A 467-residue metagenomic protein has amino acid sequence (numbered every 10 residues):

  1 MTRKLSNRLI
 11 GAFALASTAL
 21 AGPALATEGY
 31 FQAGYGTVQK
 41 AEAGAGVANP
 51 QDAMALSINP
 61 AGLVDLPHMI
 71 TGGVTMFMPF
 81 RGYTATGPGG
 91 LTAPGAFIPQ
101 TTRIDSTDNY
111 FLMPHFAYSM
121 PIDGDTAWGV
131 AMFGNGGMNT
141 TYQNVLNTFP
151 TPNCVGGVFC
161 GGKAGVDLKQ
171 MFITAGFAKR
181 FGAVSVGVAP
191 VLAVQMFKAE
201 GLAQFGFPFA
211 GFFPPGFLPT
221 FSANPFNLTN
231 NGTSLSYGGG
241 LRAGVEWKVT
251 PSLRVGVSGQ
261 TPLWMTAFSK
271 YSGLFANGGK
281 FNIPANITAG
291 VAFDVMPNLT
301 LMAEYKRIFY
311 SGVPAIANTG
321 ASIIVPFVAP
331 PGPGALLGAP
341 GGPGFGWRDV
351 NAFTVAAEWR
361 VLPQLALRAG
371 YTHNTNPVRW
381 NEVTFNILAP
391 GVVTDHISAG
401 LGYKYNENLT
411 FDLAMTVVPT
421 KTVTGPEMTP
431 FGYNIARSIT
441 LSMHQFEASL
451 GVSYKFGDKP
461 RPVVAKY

Functional and structural regions predicted by a protein language model:
T2-L25: Gram-negative bacterial Sec-dependent N-terminal signal peptides
R8-L9, A45-G46, D52-A53, L168 (+1 more regions): Short hydrophobic/aromatic segments of transmembrane alpha-helices and their interfaces
A12, A48-P50, I397: Short hydrophobic "helix-edge" motifs at membrane interfaces and signal-peptide entry regions
A16-S17, D65, V184: Charged, amphipathic alpha-helical interaction segments
S17-G22, A61, A369, L401: Residue-level signal for alpha-helical transmembrane segments in multi-pass membrane proteins
A21-W128, M132-G134, P390-V393, T416: N-terminal, post-signal peptide beta-strand-biased segments of exported outer-membrane/organellar beta-barrel and other
L25-K40, F111-Y467: Outer-membrane beta-barrel porins/channels
